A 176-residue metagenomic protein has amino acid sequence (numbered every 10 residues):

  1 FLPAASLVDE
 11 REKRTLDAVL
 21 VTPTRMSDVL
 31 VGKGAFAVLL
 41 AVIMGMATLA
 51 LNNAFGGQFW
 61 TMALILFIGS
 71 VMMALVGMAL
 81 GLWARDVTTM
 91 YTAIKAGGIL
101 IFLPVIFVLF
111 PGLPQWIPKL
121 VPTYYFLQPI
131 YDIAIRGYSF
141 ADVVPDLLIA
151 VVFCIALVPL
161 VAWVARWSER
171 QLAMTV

Functional and structural regions predicted by a protein language model:
F1-T22: Transmembrane helix boundary and interhelical loop/hinge segments in multi-pass membrane proteins
L7, G137, V151-V176: Junction motif at the cytosolic side of a transmembrane helix
D17-V21, R85, Q128-D132: Short amphipathic alpha-helical coupling elements at transmembrane boundaries
M26-S27, V31-T88, V158: Alpha-helical transmembrane segments and their short interhelical loops
A37, L66-S70, K95-I99, Y125 (+2 more regions): Residue-level recognition of pore/gate-forming positions within transmembrane alpha-helices of multi-pass
W60-F67, Y91-T92, I117, V143-V152: Hydrophobic alpha-helical transmembrane segments
A84-Y124: Transmembrane helix segments
F110-L148: Short hydrophobic, aromatic-rich alpha-helical segments embedded in or entering the lipid bilayer of multi-pass
